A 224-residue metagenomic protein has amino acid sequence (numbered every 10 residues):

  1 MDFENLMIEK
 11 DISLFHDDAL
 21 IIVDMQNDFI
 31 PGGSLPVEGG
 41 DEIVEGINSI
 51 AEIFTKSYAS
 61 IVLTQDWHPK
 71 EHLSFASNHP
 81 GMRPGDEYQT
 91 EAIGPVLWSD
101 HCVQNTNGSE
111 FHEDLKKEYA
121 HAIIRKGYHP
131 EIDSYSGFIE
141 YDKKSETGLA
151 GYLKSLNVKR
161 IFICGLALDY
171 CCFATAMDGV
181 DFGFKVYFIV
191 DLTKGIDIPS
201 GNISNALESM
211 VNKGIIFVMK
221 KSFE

Functional and structural regions predicted by a protein language model:
M1-S13: Short coil-to-helix leader/linker segments, especially the first N-terminal amphipathic alpha-helix with its helix
V23, Q65, V190: Active-site flanking residues adjacent to catalytic metal/cofactor-binding acidic residues
G33-D41, G137-E140: Short glycine-enriched, charge-decorated loop/helix-capping segments at active-site entrances that position
E45-R160: Active-site alpha/beta core segments
S49-A51, C172-G183: Histidine-anchored nucleotide/phosphate-binding helix
V96-S99, E113-A122, S200-E224: Structural recognition of alpha->loop->beta junctions
V158-A174, F188-V190: Glycine-rich anion-binding loop/nest that anchors nucleotide
F188-I203: Short, flexible loop segments at boundaries between secondary-structure elements
